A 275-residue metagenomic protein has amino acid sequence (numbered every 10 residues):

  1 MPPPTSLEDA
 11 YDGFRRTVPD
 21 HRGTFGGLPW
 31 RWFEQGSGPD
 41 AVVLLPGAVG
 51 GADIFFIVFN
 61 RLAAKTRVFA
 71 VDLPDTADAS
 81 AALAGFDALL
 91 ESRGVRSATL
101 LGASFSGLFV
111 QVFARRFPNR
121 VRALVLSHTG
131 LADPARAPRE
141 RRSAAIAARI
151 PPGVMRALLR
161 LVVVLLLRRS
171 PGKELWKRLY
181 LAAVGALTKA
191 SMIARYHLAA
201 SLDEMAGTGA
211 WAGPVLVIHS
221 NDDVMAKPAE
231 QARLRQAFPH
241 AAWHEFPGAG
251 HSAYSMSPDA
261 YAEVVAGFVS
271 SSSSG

Functional and structural regions predicted by a protein language model:
T24-A77: Conserved HGGG/HGGXW glycine-rich cap/lid loop of the alpha/beta-hydrolase fold
F69-L101, F105, E263: Active-site loop/oxyanion-hole signature of alpha/beta-hydrolase fold enzymes
R115, R122-P151: Flexible "cap/lid" loop of the alpha/beta hydrolase fold
A135-A137, V154-G209: Conserved alpha/beta-hydrolase catalytic His-Asp/Glu region
W211, V217-H219, D223: Short beta-strand/loop motif that positions the catalytic acidic residue of the alpha/beta-hydrolase fold
V224-E230: Conserved alpha/beta-hydrolase "acid-adjacent" motif
Q231, R235-S252: Catalytic histidine neighborhood in serine/cysteine hydrolases with alpha/beta-hydrolase-type architecture
A249-A262: Catalytic histidine-centered segment of alpha/beta-hydrolase-like enzymes
